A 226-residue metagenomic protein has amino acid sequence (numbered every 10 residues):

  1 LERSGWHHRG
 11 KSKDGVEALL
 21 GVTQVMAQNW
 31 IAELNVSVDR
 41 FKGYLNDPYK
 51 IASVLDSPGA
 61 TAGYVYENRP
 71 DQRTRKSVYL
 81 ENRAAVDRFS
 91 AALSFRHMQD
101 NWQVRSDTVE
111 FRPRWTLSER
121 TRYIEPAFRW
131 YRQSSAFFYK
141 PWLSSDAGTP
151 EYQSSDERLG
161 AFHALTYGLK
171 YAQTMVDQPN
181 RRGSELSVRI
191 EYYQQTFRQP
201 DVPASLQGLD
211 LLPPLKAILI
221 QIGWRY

Functional and structural regions predicted by a protein language model:
L1-H8, L45-S53, F95, V104-V109 (+2 more regions): Outer-membrane beta-barrel translocator domains and adjoining extracellular loop/strand segments of Gram-negative
L1-V25, N29, K42, Y123-T174 (+1 more regions): Outer-membrane beta-barrel translocator/channel fold
D14, V38-Y44, T74-K76, A84-R88 (+4 more regions): Transmembrane beta-strands of outer-membrane beta-barrel pores
V25-I31, A85-R88, S118-T121, M175-E185: Short loop/turn motifs that connect adjacent beta-strands in outer-membrane beta-barrel proteins
A32-V36, F89-L93, D107, F111 (+4 more regions): Transmembrane beta-strands of outer-membrane beta-barrel proteins
A52-A62, S145-Q153, L209-L211: Surface-exposed loop/turn segments flanking beta-strands in extracellular/periplasmic regions
P70-R73, M98-D107, S118, P214-A217: Solvent-exposed loop/turn segments connecting transmembrane beta-strands in outer-membrane beta-barrel proteins
L169-Y171, P213-Y226: Outer-membrane beta-barrel "beta-signal"
